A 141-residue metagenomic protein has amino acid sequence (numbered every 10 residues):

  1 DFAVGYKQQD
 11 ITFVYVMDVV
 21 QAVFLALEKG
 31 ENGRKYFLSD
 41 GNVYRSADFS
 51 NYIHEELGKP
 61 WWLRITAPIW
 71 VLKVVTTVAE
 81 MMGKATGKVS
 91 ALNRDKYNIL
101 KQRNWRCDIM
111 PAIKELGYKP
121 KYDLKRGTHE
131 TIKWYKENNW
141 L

Functional and structural regions predicted by a protein language model:
D1-V14, D18, A22, G30 (+1 more regions): A conserved pocket-lining segment of Rossmann-fold NAD(P)-dependent short-chain dehydrogenase/reductase
I11-M17, Y44, C107, Y122: Residue-level signal for the nucleotide or nucleotide-sugar donor/cofactor binding architecture
T12, N42, I65, N98 (+1 more regions): Residues that recognize and position ribonucleotide moieties
V16, N51, T76-G117: Conserved C-terminal active-site "lid" loop/helix of NAD(P)H-dependent oxidoreductases that clamps the redox cofactor
L25-A91, H129-E130: Mid/C-terminal beta-alpha module of Rossmann-like enzyme folds, strongest in SDR-family dehydrogenases/epimerases
M110-E115, K119, D123-L141: Amphipathic terminal alpha-helices
